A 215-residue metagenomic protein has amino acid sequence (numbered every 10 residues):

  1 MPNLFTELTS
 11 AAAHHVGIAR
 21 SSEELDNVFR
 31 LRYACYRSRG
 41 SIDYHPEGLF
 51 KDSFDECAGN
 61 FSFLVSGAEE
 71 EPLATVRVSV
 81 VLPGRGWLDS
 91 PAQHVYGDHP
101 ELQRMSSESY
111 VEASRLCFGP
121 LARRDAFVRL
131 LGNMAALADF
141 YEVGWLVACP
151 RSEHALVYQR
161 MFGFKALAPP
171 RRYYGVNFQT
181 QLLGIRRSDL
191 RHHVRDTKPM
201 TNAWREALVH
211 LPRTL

Functional and structural regions predicted by a protein language model:
P2-F54, S62-S66, E71-P72: Short amphipathic alpha-helix that is part of the acyltransferase structural core
H45-D52, E56-G59, L88-E101: Short acidic (Asp/Glu) patches
N60-L64, T75, Y110: Short hydrophobic/aromatic beta-strand element in the GNAT-like acyltransferase core that lines or flanks the acyl-donor
S66-P100: Short, His- and charge-rich active-site/binding loops that engage polyanionic ligands
R77, Y141, T214: Structured alpha-helical
D89-G184: Acyl-donor binding region in acyl/amide transferases
G175-N202: C-terminal "cap" of GNAT-fold acetyltransferases
T201-L215: Short, cationic low-complexity segments
